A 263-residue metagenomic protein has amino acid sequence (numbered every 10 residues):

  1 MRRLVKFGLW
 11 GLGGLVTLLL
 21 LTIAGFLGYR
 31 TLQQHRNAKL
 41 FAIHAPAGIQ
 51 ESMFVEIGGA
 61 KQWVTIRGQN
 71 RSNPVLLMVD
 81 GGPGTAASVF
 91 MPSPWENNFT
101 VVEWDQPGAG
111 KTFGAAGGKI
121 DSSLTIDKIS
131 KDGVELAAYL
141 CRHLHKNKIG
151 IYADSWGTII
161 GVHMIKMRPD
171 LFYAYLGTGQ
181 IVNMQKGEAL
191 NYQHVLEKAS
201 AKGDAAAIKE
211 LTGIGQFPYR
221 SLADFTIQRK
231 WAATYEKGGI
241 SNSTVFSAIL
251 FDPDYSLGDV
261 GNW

Functional and structural regions predicted by a protein language model:
E56-R67: A short loop-to-beta-strand scaffold at the N-terminal edge of the catalytic core in hydrolase folds
N73-G82: Short beta-strand element of the alpha/beta-hydrolase
P83-P94: The serine-hydrolase catalytic nucleophile loop
E96-A116: Conserved alpha/beta-hydrolase
K128-K148: Conserved acidic catalytic loop of the alpha/beta-hydrolase fold
T158-D170: Short glycine-enriched nucleophile-adjacent loop and the immediately C-terminal alpha-helix near the catalytic center
M167-Y219: A catalytic-pocket lid/entrance helix-loop region that shapes and gates access to the active site across common
E197-W263: Alpha/beta-hydrolase
